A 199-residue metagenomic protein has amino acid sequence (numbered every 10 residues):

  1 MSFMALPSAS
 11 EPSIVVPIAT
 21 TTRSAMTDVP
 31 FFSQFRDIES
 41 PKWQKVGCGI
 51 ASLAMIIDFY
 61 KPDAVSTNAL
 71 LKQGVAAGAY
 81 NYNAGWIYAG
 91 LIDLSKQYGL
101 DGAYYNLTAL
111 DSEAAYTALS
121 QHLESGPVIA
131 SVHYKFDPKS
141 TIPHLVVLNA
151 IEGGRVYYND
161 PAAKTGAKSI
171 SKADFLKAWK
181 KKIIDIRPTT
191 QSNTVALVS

Functional and structural regions predicted by a protein language model:
M1-A84: Active-site-adjacent structural segments surrounding the nucleophilic cysteine of cysteine proteases and isopeptidases
M1-M4, S8-I14, V29, L123 (+1 more regions): Noncatalytic regulatory segments and standalone regulatory/sensor domains
T20-T21, R36-E39, M55-D58, A109-S112 (+2 more regions): Short acidic/polar alpha-helix capping motifs at helix-coil junctions
Q44, G49-L53, S66, L70 (+4 more regions): Stable alpha-helical elements in mature extracytoplasmic
L53-P62, V75-A79, K96-A103, E124 (+2 more regions): Sec-exported extracytoplasmic/periplasmic mature domains
M55, P62-A64, A76-N81, T108-L110 (+3 more regions): Solvent-exposed loop/turn segments at secondary-structure junctions within structured extracellular/periplasmic domains
V65-G85, A89, Q97-T117: Catalytic cysteine-centered active-site loop
A109-P161, V195-V198: Active-site-adjacent substructure of cysteine-protease-like catalytic cores
